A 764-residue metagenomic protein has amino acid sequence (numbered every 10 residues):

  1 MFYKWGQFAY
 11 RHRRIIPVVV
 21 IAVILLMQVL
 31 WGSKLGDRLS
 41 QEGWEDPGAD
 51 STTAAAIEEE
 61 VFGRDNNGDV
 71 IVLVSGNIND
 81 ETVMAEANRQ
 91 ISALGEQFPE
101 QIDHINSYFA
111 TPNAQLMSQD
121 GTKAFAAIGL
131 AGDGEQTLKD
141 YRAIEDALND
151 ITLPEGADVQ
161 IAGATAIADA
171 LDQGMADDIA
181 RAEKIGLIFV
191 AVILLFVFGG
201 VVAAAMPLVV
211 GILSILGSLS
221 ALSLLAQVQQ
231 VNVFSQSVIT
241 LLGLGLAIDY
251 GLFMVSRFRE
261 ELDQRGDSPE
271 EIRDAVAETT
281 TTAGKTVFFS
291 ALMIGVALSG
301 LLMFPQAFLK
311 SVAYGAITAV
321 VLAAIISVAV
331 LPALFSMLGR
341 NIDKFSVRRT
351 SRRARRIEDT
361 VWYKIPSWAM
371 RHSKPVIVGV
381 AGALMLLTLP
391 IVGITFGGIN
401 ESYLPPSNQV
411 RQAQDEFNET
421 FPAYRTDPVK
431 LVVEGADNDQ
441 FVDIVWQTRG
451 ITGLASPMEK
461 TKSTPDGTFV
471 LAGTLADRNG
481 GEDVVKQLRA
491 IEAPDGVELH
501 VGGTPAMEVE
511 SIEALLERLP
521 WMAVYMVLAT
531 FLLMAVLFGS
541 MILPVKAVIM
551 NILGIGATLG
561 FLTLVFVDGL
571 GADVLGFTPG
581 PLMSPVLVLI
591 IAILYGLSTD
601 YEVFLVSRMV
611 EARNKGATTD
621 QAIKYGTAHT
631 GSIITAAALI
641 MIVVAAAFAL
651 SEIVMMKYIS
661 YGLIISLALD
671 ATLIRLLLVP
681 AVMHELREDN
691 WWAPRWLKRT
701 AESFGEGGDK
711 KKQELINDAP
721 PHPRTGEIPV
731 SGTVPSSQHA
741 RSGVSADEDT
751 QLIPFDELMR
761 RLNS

Functional and structural regions predicted by a protein language model:
M1-R38, G132-F396, A506-P735, P754: Membrane-embedded transmembrane helical bundles of large multi-pass transporters/channels
K34-L35, G68-D69, V74: Short, conserved active-site loops that position catalytic residues or coordinate cofactors/metal ions across diverse
R38-E42, I399-N400: Short hinge/gating elements
P47-D69, N77-A168, G393-D573, P581 (+2 more regions): Structured non-transmembrane domains adjacent to transmembrane bundles in polytopic membrane proteins
P99-I102, T725-E727, S731, R741 (+1 more regions): Low-complexity, intrinsically disordered short peptide segments enriched in small/polar/basic residues
S737-S764: Intrinsically disordered, compositionally biased tail regions
